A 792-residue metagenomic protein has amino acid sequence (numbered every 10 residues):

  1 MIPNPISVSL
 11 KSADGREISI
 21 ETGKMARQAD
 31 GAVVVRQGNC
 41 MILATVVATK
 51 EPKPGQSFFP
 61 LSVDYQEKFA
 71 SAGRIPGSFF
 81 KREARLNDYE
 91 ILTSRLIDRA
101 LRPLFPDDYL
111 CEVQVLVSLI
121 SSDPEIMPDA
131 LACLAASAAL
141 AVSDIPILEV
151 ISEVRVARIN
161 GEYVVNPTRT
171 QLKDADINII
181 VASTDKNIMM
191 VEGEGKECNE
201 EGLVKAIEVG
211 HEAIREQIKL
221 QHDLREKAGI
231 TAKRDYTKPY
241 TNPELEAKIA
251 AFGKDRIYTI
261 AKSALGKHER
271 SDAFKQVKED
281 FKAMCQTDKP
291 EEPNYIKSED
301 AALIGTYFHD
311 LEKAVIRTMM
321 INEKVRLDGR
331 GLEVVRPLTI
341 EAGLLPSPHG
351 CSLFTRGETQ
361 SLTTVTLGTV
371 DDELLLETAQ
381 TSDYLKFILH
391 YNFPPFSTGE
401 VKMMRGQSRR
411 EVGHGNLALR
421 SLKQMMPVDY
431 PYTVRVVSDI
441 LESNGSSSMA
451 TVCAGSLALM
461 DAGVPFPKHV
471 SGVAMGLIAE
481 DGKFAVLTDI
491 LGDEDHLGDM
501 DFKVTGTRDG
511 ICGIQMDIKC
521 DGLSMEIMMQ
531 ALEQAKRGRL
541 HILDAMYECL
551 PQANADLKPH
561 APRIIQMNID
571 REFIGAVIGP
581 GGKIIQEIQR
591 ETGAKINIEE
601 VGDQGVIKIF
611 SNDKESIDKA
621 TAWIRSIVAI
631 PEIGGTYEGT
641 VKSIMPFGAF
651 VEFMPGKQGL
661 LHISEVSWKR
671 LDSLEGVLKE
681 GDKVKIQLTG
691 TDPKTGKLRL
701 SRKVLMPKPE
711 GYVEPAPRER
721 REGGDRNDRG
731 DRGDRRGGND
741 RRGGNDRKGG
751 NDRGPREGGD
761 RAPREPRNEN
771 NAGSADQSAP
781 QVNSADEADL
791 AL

Functional and structural regions predicted by a protein language model:
M1-T49, Y236-T381, P562-A576, I584 (+1 more regions): Extended amphipathic alpha-helical scaffolds
P3-R16, D30, M41, F58 (+10 more regions): Alpha/propeptide regions of enzymes that mature by internal proteolysis
A29-Q114, L119-I126, D185, E192 (+5 more regions): Glycine-rich, flexible beta-strand/loop modules in the N-terminal catalytic cores of phosphate-handling
G31-V33, I126-D144, A342-V365, N444-V464 (+1 more regions): Conserved phosphate/anionic-ligand binding catalytic regions in large, soluble enzymes, centered on
D107-V113, L148-V150, Q217-D235, H268 (+7 more regions): Flexible, glycine/charged-enriched surface loops at secondary-structure junctions
D144-L265, L459-A555: Mobile "lid/hinge" segments at catalytic clefts and subdomain interfaces of large enzymes
M403-Q407, E411-P707, L792: Conserved structured catalytic cores and adjacent interaction surfaces of nucleotide-binding/hydrolyzing enzymes
Y712-L792: Intrinsically disordered, low-complexity RNA-associated tracts
